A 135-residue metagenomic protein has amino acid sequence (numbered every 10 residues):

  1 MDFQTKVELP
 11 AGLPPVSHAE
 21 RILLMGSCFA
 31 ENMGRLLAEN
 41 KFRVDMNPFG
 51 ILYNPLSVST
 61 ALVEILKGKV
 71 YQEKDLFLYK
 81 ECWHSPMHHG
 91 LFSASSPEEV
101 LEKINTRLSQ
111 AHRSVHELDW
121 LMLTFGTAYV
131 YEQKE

Functional and structural regions predicted by a protein language model:
M1-E135: Extracellular glycan-modifying ectodomains
